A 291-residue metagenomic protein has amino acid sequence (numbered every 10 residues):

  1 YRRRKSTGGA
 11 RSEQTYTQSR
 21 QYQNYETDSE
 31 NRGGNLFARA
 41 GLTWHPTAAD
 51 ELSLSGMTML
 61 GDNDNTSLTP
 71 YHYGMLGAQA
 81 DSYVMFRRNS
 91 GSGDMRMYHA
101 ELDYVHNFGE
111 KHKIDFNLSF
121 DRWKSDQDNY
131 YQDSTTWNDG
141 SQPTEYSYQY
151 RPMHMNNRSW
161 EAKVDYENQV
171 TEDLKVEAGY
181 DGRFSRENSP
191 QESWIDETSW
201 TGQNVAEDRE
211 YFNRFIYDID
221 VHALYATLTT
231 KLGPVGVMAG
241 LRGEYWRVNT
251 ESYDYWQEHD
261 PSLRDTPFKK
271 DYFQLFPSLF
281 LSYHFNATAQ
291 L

Functional and structural regions predicted by a protein language model:
Y1-P46, L60-L76: Periplasmic-side early beta-strands and strand-to-turn transitions of outer-membrane beta-barrels
A10-S19, M59, T69-Q79, Y131-S141 (+2 more regions): Flexible, surface-exposed loop regions and adjacent strand-edge segments of Gram-negative outer-membrane beta-barrel
E30, S92, I216, T266-K270: Alpha-helix capping and helix-loop boundary segments enriched in small/acidic/polar residues
F37-N63, V84-Y253, T288: Face-selective signature of the C-terminal outer-membrane beta-barrel domain
Y211, S252, S262-K270: Outer-membrane beta-barrel domain signature, especially the mid-to-C-terminal portions of large Gram-negative OMP
D220-H222, K270-F276: Outer/extracellular conduits and scaffolds centered on Gram-negative outer-membrane beta-barrels
Y283, A287-L291: Outer-membrane beta-barrel translocator/pore domains, especially the C-terminal barrels of Gram-negative outer-membrane
